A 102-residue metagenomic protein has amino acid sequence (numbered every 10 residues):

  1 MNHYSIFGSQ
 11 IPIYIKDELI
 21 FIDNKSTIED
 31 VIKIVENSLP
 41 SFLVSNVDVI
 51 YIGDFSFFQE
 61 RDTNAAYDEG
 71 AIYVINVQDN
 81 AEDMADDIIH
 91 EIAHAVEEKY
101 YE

Functional and structural regions predicted by a protein language model:
S5-G70, V77, A81: Auxiliary, metal-adjacent structural segments of Zn-dependent hydrolase domains
I32, A85-A93: Generic internal hydrophobic packing segments that stabilize the cores of diverse globular domains
Y73, D83, D87, Y101-E102: Catalytic phosphate/metal-binding cores of nucleic-acid and nucleotide-processing enzymes, i.e., regions that mediate
V74-V77, E98: Short His-Asn-centered micro-motif
I92-E102: Catalytic Zn2+-binding segment of zinc metalloproteases
